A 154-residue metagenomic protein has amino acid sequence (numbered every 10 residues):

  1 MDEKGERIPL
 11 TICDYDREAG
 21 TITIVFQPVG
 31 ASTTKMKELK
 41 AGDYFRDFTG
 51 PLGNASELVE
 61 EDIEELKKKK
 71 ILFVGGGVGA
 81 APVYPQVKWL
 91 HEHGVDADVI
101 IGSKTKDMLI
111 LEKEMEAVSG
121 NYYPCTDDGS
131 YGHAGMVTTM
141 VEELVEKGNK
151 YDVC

Functional and structural regions predicted by a protein language model:
M1-A41: Ferredoxin-reductase
T33-C154: FNR/FR-type flavoprotein reductase catalytic core
